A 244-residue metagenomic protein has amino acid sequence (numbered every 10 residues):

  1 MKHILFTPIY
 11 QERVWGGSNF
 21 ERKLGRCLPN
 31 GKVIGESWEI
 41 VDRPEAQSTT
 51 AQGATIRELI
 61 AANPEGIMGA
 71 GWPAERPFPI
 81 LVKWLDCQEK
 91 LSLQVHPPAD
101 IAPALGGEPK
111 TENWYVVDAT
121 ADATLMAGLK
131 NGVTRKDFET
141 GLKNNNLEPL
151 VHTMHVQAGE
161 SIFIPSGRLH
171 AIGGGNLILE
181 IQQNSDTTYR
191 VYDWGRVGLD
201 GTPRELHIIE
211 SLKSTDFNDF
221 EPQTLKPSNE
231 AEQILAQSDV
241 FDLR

Functional and structural regions predicted by a protein language model:
M1-V133, D193-I234: Transition-metal
L93, H155-G174, I181-Q183: Conserved metal-binding segment of the jelly-roll/cupin
I101-A102, D122-A127, V133-F138, I164-P165 (+2 more regions): Short, well-ordered, mixed-charge alpha-helical segments that flank or form enzyme active sites
N113-Y115, A171-R196: A short hydrophobic beta-strand segment most commonly corresponding to one strand of the jelly-roll/cupin
V133-F163: Active-site glycine-rich loop that binds ribose-phosphate moieties when present
V151, G167-R168, A231-L235: Generic recognition of flexible, low-complexity loop/linker segments
A236-R244: C-terminal accessory/binding modules appended to enzymatic or scaffolding proteins
